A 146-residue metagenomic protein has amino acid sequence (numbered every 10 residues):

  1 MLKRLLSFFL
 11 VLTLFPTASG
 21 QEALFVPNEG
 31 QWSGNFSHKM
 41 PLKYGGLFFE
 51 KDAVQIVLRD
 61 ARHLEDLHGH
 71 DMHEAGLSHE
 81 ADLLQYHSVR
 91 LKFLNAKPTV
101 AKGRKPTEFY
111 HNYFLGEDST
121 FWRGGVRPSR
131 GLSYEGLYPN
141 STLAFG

Functional and structural regions predicted by a protein language model:
M1: Conserved S/T- and glycine-rich ATP-binding loop of Class I adenylate-forming
R4-L14: Sec-dependent N-terminal signal peptides
A18-G146: Extracytoplasmic/secretory N-terminal segments
